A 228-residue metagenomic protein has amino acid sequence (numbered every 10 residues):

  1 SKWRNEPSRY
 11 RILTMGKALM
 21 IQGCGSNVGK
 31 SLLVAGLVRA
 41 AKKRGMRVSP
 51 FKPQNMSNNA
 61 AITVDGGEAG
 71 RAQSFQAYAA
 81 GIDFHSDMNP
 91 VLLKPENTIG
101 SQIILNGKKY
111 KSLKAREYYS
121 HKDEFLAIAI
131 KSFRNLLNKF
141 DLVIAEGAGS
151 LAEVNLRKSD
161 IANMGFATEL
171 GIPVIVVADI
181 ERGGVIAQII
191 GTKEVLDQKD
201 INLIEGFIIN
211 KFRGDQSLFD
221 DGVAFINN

Functional and structural regions predicted by a protein language model:
L13-N228: Flexible phosphate-sensing "switch/lid" loops adjacent to ATP/NTP-binding sites across phosphate-transfer
